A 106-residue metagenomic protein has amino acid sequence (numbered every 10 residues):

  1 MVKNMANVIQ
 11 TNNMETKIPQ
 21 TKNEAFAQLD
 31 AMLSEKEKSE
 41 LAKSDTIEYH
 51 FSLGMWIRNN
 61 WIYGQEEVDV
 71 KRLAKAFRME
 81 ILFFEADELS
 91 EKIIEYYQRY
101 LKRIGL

Functional and structural regions predicted by a protein language model:
V2-L41: N-terminal export/targeting and maturation segments
E35-L106: Compact alpha-helical subdomains of small soluble proteins
